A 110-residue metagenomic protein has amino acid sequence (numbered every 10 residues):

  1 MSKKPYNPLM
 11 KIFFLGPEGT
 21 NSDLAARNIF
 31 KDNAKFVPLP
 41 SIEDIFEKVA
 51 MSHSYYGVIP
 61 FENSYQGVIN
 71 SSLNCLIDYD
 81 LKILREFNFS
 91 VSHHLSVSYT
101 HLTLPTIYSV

Functional and structural regions predicted by a protein language model:
M1-L102: Domain-level signature for soluble enzymes in the chorismate/prephenate branch of the shikimate pathway
H101-V110: Single conserved hydrophobic/aromatic residue that forms the stacking wall/gate of nucleotide- or nucleobase-binding
